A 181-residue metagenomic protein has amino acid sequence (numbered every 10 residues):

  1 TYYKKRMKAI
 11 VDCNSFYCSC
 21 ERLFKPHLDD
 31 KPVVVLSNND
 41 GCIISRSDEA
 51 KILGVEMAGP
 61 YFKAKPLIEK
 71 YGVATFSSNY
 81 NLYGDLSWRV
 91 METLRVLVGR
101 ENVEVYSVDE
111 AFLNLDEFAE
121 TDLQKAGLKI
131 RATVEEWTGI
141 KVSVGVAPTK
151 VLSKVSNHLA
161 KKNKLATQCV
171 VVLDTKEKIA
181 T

Functional and structural regions predicted by a protein language model:
Y2-T181: Gly/Gly-Pro- and Ser/Thr-rich, intrinsically disordered tail segments characteristic of DNA damage-repair and tolerance
